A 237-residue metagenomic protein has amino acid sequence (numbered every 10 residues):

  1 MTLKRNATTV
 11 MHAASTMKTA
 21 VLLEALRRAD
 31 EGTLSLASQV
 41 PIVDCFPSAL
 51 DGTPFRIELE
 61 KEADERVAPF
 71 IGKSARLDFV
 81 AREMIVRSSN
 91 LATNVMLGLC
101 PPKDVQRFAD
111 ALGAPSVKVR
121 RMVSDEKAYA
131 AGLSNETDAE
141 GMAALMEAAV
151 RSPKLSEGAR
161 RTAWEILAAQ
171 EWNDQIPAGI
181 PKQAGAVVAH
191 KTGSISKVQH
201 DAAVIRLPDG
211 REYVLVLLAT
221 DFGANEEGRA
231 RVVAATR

Functional and structural regions predicted by a protein language model:
M1-M11: Short, conserved catalytic-motif segment at the N-terminal edge
T2, L99-P101, A143-Q175, I180-R237: Structured C-terminal helix/loop/strand segments within mature extracytoplasmic catalytic/sensor domains
T9-T19, T33, F70-D78, I85-N90 (+5 more regions): Solvent-exposed, acidic/flexible segments
H12-V40, M84, L215: Active-site SXXK
R27-G52, S156-A159: Short, well-structured active-site flanking segments
V43-C45, M84-S88, R121-M122, K191-T192 (+1 more regions): Active-site-proximal beta-strand/loop segments in catalytic clefts of secreted hydrolases
P47-N94: Conserved catalytic neighborhood of penicillin-recognizing serine enzymes
K73-L77, A81, R87, L91-S152: Mid-domain, small-residue-enriched loop/turn segments at the edges of structured enzyme/sensor domains
